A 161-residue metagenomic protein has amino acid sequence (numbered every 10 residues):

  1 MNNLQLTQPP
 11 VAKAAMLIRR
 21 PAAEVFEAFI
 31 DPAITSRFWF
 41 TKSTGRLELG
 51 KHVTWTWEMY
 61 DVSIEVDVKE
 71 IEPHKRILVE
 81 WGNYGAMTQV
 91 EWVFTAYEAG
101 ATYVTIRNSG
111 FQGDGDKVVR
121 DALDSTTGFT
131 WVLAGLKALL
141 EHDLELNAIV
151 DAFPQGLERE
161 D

Functional and structural regions predicted by a protein language model:
M1-K13, R159-E160: Short acidic N-proximal helix/loop "leader" segments that mark the beginning of a domain or an inter-domain linker
P9, M59-D61, G85-M87: Glycine-centered tight beta-turn/hairpin loop motif at sheet-sheet or coil-to-beta transitions
K13-A14, I30-D67, H74-R76, A148-R159: Short beta-edge strand/loop motif at the mouth of beta-sheet-based domains
M16, E65-K69, Q89-A96: Hydrophobic/aromatic beta-strand elements that line small-molecule binding cavities or substrate pockets in beta-rich
E72-I77, A99: Short, conserved beta-turn/loop elements at beta-strand boundaries and strand-helix junctions
Y84-W131, I149: Beta-strand/loop substructures that line and gate deep hydrophobic ligand-binding cavities in soluble
T130-L144: Short amphipathic alpha-helical signal-transduction/dimerization elements
